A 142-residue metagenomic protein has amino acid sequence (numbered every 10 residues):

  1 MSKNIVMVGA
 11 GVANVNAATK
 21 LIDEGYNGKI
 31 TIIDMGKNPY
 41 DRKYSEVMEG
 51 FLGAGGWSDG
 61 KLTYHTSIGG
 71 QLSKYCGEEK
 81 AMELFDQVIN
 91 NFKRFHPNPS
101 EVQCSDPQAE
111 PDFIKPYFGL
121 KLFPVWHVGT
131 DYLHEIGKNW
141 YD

Functional and structural regions predicted by a protein language model:
K3-D34: N-terminal Rossmann-like FAD-binding beta1-loop-alpha1 element of flavoenzymes
N38-D142: Conserved N-terminal/central alpha/beta ligand/cofactor-binding core
